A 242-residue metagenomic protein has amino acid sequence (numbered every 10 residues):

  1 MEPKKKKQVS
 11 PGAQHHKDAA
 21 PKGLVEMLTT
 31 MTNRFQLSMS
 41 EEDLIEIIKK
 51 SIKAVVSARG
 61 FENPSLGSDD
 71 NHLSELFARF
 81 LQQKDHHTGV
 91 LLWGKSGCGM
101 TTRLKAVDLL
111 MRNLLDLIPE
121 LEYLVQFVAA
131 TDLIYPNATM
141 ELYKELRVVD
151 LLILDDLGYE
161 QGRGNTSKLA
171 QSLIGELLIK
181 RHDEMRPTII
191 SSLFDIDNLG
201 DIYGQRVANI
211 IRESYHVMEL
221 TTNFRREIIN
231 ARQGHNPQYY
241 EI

Functional and structural regions predicted by a protein language model:
M1-H86, M218, R226-I242: A short, basic N-terminal segment
F61-S65, D132-L133, Y159-N165: Surface-exposed cleft-lining segments at the edges of enzyme active sites
D85-H86, L146-V149, R181-M185: Short loop/turn elements that form and flank the Walker-type P-loop nucleotide-binding site in RecA-like NTPase cores
H86-L104: Walker A/P-loop nucleotide-binding motif
H87-L91, L151, P187-I189: Residue-level preference for the first positions of well-ordered beta-strands
D108, R112-V148, G164-K168: Short glycine-rich substrate-engagement loop in P-loop NTPases that contacts/grips substrate
D155-L157: Walker B catalytic acidic pair
Y159-I242: Replace "adjacent to P-loop NTPase cores in ATP/GTP-dependent enzymes" with "adjacent to NTP-binding cores
